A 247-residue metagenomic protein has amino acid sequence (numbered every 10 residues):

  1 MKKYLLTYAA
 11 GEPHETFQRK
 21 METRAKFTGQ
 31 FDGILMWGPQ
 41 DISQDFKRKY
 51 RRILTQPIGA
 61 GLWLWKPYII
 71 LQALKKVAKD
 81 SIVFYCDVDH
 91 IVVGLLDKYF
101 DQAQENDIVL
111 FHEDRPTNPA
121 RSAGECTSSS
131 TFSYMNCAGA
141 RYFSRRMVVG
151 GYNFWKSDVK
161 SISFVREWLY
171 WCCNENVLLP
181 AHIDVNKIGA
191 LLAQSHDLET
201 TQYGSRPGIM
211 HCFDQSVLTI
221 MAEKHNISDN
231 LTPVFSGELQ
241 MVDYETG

Functional and structural regions predicted by a protein language model:
M1-G247: Glycosyltransferase catalytic domains, chiefly GT-A lineage
